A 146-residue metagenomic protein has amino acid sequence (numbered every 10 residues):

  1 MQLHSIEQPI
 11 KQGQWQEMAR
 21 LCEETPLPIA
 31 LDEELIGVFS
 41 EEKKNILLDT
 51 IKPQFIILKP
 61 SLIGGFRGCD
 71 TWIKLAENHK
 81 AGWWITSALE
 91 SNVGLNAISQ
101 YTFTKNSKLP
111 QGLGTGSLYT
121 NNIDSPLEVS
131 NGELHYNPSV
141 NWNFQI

Functional and structural regions predicted by a protein language model:
M1-H4, C22-I29, L48-I56, E77-G82 (+1 more regions): Glycine-enriched alpha-helix->loop->beta-strand junction motifs that scaffold or abut catalytic
M1-Q14, L27-F39, P53-G64, I85-T86: Catalytic beta/alpha-barrel core
I10-E23, V38-E42, G64-L75, G94: Active-site-adjacent beta->alpha loops and helix N-cap segments on the catalytic face of soluble alpha/beta enzymes
A19, N45, S99-Q100: Active-site phosphate/pyrophosphate- and oxyanion-stabilizing loops and adjacent acidic/basic residues in soluble
N45-T50, P126: Active-site loop ensemble at the mouth of alpha/beta enzyme cores that anchors a bound cofactor
I56, P60-G65, Q111-Y119: Glycine-rich phosphate-binding active-site loops on the catalytic face of alpha/beta enzymes
D70-T71, L75-S87: C-terminal EAL-domain catalytic cores of bacterial cyclic di-GMP phosphodiesterases
A88-I146: Flexible C-terminal active-site loop/helix
